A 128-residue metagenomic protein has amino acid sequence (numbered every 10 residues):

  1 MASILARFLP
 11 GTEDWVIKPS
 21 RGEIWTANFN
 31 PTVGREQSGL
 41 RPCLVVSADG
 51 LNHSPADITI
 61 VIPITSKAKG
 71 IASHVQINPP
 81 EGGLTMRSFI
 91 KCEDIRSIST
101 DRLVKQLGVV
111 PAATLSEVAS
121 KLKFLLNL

Functional and structural regions predicted by a protein language model:
M1-L128: Conserved functional hotspots at enzyme active or ligand-binding sites that engage polyanionic ligands
